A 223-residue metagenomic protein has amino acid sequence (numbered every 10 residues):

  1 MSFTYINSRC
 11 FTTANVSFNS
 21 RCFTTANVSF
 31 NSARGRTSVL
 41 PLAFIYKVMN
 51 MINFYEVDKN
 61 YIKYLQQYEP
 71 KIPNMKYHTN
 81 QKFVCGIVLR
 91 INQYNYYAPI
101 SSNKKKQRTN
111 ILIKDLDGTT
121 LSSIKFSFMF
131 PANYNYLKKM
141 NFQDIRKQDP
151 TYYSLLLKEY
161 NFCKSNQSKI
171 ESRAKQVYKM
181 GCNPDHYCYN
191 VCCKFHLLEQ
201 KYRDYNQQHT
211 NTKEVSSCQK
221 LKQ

Functional and structural regions predicted by a protein language model:
S8-F30: Long, intrinsically disordered low-complexity tandem-repeat segments
T13-N15, N27, S38, K47 (+1 more regions): Detector for intrinsically disordered, low-structure N-terminal pre-sequences
A33-A43: Intrinsically disordered, low-complexity segments enriched in serine/proline and basic residues
A43-M49, D117-Q223: C-terminal terminal-subdomain/extension
N50-Q81, I87: Short N-terminal edge-element motif at the start of the domain
D58, S101, N133: Residues at the C-termini of beta-strands that transition into short coil/loop
Y77-N80, R90-F128: Compact nucleic-acid interaction/catalytic patches
